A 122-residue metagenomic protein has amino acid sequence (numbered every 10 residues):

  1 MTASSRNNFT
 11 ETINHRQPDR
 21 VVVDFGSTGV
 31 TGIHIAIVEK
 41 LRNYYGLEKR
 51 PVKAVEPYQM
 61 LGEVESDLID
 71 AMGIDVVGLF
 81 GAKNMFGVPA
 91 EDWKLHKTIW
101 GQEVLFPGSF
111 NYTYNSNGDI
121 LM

Functional and structural regions predicted by a protein language model:
M1-M122: Catalytic cores of TIM-barrel enzymes
